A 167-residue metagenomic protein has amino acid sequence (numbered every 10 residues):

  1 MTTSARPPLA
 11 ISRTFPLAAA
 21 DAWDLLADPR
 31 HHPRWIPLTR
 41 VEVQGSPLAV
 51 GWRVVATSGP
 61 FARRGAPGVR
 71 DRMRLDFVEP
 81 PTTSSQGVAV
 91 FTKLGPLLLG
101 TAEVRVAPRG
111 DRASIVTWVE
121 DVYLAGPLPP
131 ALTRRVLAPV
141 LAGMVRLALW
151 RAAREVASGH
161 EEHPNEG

Functional and structural regions predicted by a protein language model:
M1-V50: Hydrophobic ligand-binding cavity/cleft-lining segments
R6-T14, R53, R70, T101 (+1 more regions): Intrinsic-disorder/low-complexity, polar/charged segments enriched in Ser/Thr/Lys/Arg/Asp/Glu/Gln
P8, P108, S114, H163-P164: Extended beta-strand/beta-hairpin segments
L17, P60-A62, V122-G126: Beta-strand elements of well-folded, non-transmembrane domains
A18, L48, P80-T82, R109-A113: Short strand-connecting beta-turns/loops that link adjacent beta-strands
D24-H31, P37, A142, R146 (+3 more regions): Short, intrinsically disordered, mixed-charge
P33, V43-T101, W150-G167: Glycine-rich portal/gate segments that line the openings of hydrophobic small-molecule binding cavities
F91-L147: Beta-strand/loop substructures that line and gate deep hydrophobic ligand-binding cavities in soluble
